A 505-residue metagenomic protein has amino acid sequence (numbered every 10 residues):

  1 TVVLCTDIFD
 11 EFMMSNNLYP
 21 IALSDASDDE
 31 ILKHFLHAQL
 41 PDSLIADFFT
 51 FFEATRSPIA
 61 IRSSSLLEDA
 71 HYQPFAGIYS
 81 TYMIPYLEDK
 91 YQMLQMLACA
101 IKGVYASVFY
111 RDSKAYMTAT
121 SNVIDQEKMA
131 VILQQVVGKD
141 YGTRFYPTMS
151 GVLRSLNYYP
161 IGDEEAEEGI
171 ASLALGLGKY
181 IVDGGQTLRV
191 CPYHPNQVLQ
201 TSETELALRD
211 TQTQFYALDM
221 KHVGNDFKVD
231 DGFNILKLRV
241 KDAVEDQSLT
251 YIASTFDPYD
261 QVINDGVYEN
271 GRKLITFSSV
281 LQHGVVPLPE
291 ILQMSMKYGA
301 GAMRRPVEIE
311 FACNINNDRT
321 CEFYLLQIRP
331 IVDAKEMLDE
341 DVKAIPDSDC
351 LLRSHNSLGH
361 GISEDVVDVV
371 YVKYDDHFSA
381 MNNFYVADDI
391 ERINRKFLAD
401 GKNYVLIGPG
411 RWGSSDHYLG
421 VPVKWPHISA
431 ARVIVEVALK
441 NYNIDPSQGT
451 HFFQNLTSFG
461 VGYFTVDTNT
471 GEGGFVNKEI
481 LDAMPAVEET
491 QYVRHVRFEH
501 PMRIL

Functional and structural regions predicted by a protein language model:
T1-S24, D28-D42: A conserved helix-loop-beta module that forms one wall/lid of the active-site cleft in ATP-utilizing catalytic domains
Y19-A26, E310, F452-F459: A polyampholytic, Gly/Pro-enriched intrinsically disordered region
Q39-A438, N455-F459, A483, T490-R503: Conserved mixed alpha/beta core segments that line enzyme active sites in large multi-domain catalysts
L439-P485: Polybasic, proline/glycine-rich intrinsically disordered low-complexity segments
